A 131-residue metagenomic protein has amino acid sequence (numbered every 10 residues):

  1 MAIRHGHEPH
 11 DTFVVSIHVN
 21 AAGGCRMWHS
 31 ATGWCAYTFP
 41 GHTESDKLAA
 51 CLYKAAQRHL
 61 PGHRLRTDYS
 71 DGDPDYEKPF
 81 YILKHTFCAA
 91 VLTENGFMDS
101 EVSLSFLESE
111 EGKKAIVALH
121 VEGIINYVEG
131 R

Functional and structural regions predicted by a protein language model:
M1-R131: Active-site-proximal helix/loop segments of hydrolytic enzymes
